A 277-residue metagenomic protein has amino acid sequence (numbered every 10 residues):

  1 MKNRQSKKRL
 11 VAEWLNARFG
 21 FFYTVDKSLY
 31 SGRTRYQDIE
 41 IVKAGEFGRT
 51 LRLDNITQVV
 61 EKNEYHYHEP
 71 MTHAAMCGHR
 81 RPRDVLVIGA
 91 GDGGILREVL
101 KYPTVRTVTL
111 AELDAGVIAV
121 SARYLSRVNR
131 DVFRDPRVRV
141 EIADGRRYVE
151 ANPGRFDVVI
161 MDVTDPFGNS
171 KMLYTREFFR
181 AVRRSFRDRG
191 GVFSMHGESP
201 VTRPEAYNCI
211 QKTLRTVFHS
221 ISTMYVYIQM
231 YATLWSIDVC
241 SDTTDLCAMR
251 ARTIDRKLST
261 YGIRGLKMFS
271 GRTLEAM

Functional and structural regions predicted by a protein language model:
K2-G48, T223-M277: Soluble small-group transferase modules, centered on the S-adenosyl donor enzyme superfamily
K2-L10, V59-M195, V201-Q211: The AdoMet/dcAdoMet-binding core of the Class I SAM-like
G32, V140-A143, I221: Short gly/ser/thr-rich secondary-structure transition/capping motifs
R35-Q37, D54, R134: Short strand-coil-strand connectors
E40, T57-Q58: Short, solvent-exposed loop/turn motifs
R49-N55, M161-T164: Gly-rich Lys/Arg/Thr-decorated short loops/hinges at beta-loop-alpha junctions or inter-strand turns that position
F179-R180, E205-I228, D238: Conserved Class I S-adenosyl-L-methionine
